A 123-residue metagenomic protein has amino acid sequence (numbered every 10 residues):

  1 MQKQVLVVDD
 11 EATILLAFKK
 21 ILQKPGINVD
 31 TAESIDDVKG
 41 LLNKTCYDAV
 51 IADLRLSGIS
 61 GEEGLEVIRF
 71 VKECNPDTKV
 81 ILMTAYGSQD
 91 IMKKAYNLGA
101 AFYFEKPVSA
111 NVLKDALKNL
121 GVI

Functional and structural regions predicted by a protein language model:
D9: Conserved acidic carboxylate
A12-D30: Two-component/phosphorelay signaling modules centered on CheY-like receiver
T31-A49: Acidic, metal-coordinating helix/loop segments flanking the phosphotransfer/catalytic sites of two-component signaling
G40, E62-D77: Short amphipathic alpha-helix used as the core "switch/output" element in two-component signaling
A52-D53: Active-site T/S-Asp motif of two-component receiver
E62-E66, G87-F102: Alpha4 helix (beta4-alpha4-beta5 surface) of REC/receiver domains from two-component response regulators
D90, V108-L117: C-terminal output helix
